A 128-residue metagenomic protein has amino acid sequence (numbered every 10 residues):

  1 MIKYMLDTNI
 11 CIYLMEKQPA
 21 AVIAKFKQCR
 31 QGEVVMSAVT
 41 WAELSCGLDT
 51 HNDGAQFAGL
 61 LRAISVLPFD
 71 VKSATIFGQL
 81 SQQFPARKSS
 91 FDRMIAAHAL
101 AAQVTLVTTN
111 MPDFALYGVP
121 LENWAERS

Functional and structural regions predicted by a protein language model:
I2-Y4, L14, A21-A101, T105 (+2 more regions): PIN-domain endoribonuclease scaffold, especially VapC-family toxins
T109: Conserved acidic donor-binding loop of glycosyltransferase catalytic domains
P112: Conserved Rossmann-like nucleotide-cofactor binding loop
